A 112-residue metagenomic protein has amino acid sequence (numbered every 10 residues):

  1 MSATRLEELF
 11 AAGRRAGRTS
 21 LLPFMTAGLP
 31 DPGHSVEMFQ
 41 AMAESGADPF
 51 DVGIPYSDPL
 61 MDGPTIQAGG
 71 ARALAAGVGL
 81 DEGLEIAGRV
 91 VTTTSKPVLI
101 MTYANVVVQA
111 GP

Functional and structural regions predicted by a protein language model:
M1-L22, A87-G88: N-terminal amphipathic alpha-helix/helix-capping segment at the start of soluble metabolic enzymes
S2, P49, I54, Q67-P112: Active-site beta->alpha loop and helix N-cap motifs at the rims of alpha/beta catalytic domains
R15-L21, G46-D48, T94-V98: Short, well-ordered coil/turn segments that N-cap beta-strands
L21-E37, L99-P112: Active-site mouth loops of central-metabolism enzymes
P23, M42, F50-G53: Conserved, mostly hydrophobic/aromatic
G28-D31, P55-P59: Short active-site-proximal "capping" loops at secondary-structure junctions
H34-A43, D62-G69: Glycine-rich loop at the start of a catalytic domain that most often binds anionic cofactors/ligands
